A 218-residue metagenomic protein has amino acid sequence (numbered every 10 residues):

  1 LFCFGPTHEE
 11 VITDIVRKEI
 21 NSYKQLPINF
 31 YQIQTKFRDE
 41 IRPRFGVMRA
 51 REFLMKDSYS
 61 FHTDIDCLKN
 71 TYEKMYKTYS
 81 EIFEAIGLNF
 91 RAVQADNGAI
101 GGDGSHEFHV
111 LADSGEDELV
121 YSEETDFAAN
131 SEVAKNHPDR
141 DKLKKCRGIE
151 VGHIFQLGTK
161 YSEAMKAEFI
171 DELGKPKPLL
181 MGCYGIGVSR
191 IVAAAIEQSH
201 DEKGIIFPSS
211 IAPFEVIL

Functional and structural regions predicted by a protein language model:
L1-L218: TRNA-recognition modules of translation machinery and tRNA-sensing kinases, especially anticodon-binding
